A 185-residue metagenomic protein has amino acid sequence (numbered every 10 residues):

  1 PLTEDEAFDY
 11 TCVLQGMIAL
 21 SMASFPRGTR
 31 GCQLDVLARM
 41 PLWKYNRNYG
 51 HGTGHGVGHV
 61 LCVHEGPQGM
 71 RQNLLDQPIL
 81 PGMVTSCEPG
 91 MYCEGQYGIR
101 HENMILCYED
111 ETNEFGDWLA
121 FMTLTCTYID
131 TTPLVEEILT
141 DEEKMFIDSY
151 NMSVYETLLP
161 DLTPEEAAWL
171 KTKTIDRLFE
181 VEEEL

Functional and structural regions predicted by a protein language model:
P1-L185: Active-site neighborhoods and metal-handling regions in enzymes and metal-associated proteins
